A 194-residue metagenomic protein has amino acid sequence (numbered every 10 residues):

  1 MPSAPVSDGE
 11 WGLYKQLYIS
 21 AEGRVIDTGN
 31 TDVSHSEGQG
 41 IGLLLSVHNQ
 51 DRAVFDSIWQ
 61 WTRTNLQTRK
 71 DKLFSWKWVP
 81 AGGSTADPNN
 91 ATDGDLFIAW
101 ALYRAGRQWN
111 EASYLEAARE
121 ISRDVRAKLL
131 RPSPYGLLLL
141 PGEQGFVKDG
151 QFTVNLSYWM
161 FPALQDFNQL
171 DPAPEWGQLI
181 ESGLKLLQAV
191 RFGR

Functional and structural regions predicted by a protein language model:
M1-E37, V47-P80, T85, Y135 (+2 more regions): Low-complexity, Ser/Thr/Pro/Gly-enriched N-terminal "stalk/linker" regions
P5, D32-S36, T92-D93, L115-R194: Extended ligand-binding clefts on enzyme/binding-domain cores
N30-S34, V47-Q50, A86-N90, G106 (+2 more regions): Conserved aromatic-histidine-acidic binding/catalytic patches
G38-R52, W61-T64, L96-E111, W159-P172: Well-ordered alpha-helical scaffold segments within catalytic/enzyme domains
Q60-A127: Substrate-binding cleft of extracellular glycoside hydrolase catalytic domains
